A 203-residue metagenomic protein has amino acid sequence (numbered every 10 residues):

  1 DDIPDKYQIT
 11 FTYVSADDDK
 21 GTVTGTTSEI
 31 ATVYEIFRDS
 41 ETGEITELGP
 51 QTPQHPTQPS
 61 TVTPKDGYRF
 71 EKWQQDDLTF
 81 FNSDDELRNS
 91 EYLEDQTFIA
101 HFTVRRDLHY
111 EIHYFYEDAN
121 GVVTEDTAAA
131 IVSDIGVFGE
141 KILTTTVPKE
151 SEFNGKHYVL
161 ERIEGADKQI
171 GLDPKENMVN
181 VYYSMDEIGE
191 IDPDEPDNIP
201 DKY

Functional and structural regions predicted by a protein language model:
D1-S15, N82-F115, K168-Y203: Conserved "repeat-terminator" motif of extracellular CCP/Sushi domains
V14-D18, S40, Q75-F80, E117-G121 (+1 more regions): Change "in extracellular beta-sheet-rich domains … of secreted and cell-surface proteins" to "in beta-sheet-rich domains
D17-T26: Small-residue (G/S/T/A) turn/hinge positions that recur once per unit in extracellular repeat modules
T24, T124-I135: Short, acidic Ser/Thr/Gly-rich low-complexity loop/linker segments typical of extracellular and cell-surface proteins
T26-E41, L48-P56, L93-D95, S133-T144 (+2 more regions): Solvent-exposed, conformationally flexible loop/turn segments
D39-T42, Y68, L108-Y110, M178: Surface-exposed receptor/substrate recognition regions of extracellular proteins
P53-D85, E140-P174, N198, Y203: Surface-exposed interfaces of beta-sheet-rich extracellular modules
L108-E111, Y116-D118, K141-V147: Proline-threonine-serine-rich low-complexity tracts
